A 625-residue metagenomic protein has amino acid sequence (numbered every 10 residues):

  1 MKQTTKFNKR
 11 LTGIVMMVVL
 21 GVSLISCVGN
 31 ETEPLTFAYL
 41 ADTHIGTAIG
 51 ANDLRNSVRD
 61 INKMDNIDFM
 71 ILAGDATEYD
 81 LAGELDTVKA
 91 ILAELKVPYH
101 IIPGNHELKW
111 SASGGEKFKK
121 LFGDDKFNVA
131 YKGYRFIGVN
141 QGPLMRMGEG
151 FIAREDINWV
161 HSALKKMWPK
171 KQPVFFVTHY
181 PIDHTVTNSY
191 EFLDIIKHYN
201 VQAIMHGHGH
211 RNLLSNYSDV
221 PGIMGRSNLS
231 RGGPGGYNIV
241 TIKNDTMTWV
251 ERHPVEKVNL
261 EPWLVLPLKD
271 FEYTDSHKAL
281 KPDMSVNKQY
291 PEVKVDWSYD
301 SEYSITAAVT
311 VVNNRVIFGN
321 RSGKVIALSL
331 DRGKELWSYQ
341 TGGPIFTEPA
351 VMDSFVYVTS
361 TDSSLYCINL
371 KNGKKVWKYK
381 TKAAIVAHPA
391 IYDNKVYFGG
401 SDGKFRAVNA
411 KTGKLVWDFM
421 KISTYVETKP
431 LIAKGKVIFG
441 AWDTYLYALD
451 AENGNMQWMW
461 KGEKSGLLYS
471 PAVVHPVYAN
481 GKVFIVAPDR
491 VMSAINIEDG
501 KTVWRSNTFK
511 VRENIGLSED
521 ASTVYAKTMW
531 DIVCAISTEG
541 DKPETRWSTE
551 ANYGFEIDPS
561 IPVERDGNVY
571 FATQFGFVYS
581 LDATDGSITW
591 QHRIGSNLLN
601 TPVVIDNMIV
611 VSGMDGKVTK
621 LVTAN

Functional and structural regions predicted by a protein language model:
C27-T87: N-terminal active-site segment of His-dependent metallophosphoesterases
F37-N56, T77-Y79, L108-L121, P143-R154: Acidic/histidine-rich helix-loop elements that form or flank divalent-metal/phosphate-binding sites at the catalytic
G50-D53, G74-L92, L108-K120, T185-E191 (+1 more regions): Metal-dependent catalytic neighborhoods of phosphoester/phosphodiester hydrolases
N62-F69, G148-P221: His/acidic metal-ligating clusters that form di-metal
V220-D283: Binuclear metal-dependent phosphoesterase catalytic core
Y290-T310, L336-M352, W377-Y392, S401 (+7 more regions): Extracytoplasmic beta-rich repeat domains
S329-G333, N369-G373, N409-G413, D450-N453 (+4 more regions): Short loop/turn segments that connect beta-strands within beta-propeller blades
